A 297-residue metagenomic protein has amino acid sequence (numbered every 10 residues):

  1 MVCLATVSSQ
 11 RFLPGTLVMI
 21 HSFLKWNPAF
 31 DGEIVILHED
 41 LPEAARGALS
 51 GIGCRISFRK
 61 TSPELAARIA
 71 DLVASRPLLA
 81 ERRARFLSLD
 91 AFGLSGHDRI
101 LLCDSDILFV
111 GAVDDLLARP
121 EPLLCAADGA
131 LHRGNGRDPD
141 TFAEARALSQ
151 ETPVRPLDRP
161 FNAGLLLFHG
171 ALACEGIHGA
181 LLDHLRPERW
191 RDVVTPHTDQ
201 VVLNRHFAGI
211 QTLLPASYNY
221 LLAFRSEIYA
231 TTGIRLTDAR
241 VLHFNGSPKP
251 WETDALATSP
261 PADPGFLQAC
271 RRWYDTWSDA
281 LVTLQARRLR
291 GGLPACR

Functional and structural regions predicted by a protein language model:
M1-V18, A29-F30, I36-L37, S50-I52 (+1 more regions): A glycosyltransferase accessory/donor-loop signature
L17, L65-L72, H132-D140, W251-E252: Short, charged, surface-exposed secondary-structure boundary motifs
E39-E43, T61, L108-A112, Y218: Short, polar loop motifs at secondary-structure junctions
A44-S95: Active-site-proximal specificity loops/subdomain of glycosyltransferases
S62, A84-D138, L167-E175: GT-A fold catalytic core of metal-dependent nucleotide-sugar glycosyltransferases, centered on the diacidic
I69-L79, D138-A143, I228-I234: Short, surface-exposed amphipathic charged segments that create phosphate/polyanion-binding patches used for binding
A143-P156: Short, flexible, basic/aromatic active-site loop/helix in glycosyltransferases
P153-F168: A recurrent flexible, glycine/aromatic-enriched loop bordering the glycosyltransferase active site that acts as
